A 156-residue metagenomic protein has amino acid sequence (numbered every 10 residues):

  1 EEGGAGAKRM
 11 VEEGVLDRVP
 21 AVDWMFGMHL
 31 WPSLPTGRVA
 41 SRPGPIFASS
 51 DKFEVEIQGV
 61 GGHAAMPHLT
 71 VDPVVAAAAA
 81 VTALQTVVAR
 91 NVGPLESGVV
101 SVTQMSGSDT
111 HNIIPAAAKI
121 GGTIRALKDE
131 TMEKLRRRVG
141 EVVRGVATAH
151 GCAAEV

Functional and structural regions predicted by a protein language model:
E1, A5, G151-V156: Short, intrinsically disordered, charge-balanced linker/junction segments flanking boundaries in proteins
E1-P115: Histidine/acidic-residue-rich, glycine-tolerant segments that coordinate divalent metal ions
S50, P115-K119, A149-C152: Short gly/pro-enriched beta-turn/loop segments at secondary-structure junctions
K52-E56, K119-G121, E155: Beta-strand secondary-structure signal
A76-A79, K134-V142: A non-catalytic, amphipathic alpha-helix used as a structural packing/dimerization or gating element in enzyme scaffolds
V87-V88, G140-H150: A common structural junction motif
N91-P94, A149, A153: Short, polar/charged, Gly/Pro-enriched helix-capping and turn/loop motifs at alpha-helix termini and inter-helix linkers
H111-R137: A conserved active-site cap/scaffold subdomain adjacent to cofactor or substrate pockets
